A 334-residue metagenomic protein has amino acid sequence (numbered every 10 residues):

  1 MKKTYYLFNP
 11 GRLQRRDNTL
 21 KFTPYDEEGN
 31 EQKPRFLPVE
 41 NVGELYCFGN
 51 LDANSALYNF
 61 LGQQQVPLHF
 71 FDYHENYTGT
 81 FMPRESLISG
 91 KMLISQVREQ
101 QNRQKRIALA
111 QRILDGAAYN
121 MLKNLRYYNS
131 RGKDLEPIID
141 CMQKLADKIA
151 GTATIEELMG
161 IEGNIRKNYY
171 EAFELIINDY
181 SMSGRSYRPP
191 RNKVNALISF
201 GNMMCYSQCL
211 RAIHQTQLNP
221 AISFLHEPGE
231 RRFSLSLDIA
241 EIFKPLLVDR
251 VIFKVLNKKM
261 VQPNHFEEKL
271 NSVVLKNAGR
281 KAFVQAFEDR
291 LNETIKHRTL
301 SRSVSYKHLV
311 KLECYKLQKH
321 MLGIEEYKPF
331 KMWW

Functional and structural regions predicted by a protein language model:
M1-T19, T23-D26, F36, T78 (+1 more regions): Active-site helix-to-loop segments that bind/position phosphate- or nucleotide-bearing substrates and donors across
L37-L51: Extracellular/luminal Protease-associated
N41, G62-Q65: An N-terminal structural lobe/cap that precedes and organizes the functional/catalytic core across diverse proteins
L45-F48, V66-D72: Short hydrophobic alpha-helical runs that function as membrane-insertion/retention elements
G49-A53, Y58-F60: Compact, well-ordered interaction domains used in eukaryotic information-processing assemblies
N54, E75-T80: Short gly/pro/ser/thr-enriched loop/turn and capping motifs at secondary-structure boundaries
Y73, R84-I88: Assembly/oligomerization interface modules of large self-assembling protein complexes
